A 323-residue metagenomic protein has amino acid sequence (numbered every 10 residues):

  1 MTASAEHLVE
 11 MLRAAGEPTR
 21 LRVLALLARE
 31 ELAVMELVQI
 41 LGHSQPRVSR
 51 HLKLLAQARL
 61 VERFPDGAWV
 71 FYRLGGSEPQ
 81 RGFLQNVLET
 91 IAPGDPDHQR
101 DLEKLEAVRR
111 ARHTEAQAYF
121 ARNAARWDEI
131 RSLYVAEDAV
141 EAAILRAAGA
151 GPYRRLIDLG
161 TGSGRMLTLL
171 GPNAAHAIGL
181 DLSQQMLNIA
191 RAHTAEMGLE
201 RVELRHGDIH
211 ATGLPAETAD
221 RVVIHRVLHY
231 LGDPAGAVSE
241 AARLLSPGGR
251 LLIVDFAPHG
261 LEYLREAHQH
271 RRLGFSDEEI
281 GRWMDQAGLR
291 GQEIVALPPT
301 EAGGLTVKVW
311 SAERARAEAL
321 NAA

Functional and structural regions predicted by a protein language model:
E6-R47, A68-S77, A143-L145: N-terminal helix-turn-helix DNA-binding core of bacterial DNA-binding proteins
P79-D128: Amphipathic alpha-helical dimerization/coiled-coil segments that flank or bridge DNA-binding/regulatory modules
V135-R154: Conserved alpha-helix/loop element of class I SAM-dependent methyltransferases that forms part of the SAM/SAH-binding
R155-I157, G162-A211: Class I SAM-dependent methyltransferase SAM/SAH-binding core
H210-V222: A short acidic, Gly/Pro-enriched loop at the edge of an enzyme's catalytic core that lines a small-molecule cofactor
D220-D233: A short SAM/SAH-binding and catalytic strip from SAM-dependent methyltransferases
A235-R250: A short glycine-rich, Lys/Arg-flanked "PGG" loop and its adjoining helix->strand segment in the class I
R250-T306, W310-S311: C-terminal alpha-helical "lid/dimerization" subdomain adjacent to the S-adenosyl-L-methionine
